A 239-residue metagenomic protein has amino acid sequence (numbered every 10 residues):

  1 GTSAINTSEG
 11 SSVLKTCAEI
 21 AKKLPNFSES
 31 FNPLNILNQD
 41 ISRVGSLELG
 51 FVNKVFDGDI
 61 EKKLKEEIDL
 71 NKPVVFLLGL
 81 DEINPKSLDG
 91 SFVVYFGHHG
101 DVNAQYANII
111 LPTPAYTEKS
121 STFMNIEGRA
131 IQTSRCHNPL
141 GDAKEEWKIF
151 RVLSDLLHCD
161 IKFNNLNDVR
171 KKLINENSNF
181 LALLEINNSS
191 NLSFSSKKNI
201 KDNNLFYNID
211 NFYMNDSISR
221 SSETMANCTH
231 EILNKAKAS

Functional and structural regions predicted by a protein language model:
G1-I186, K237-S239: Non-catalytic alpha/beta scaffold blocks inside enzyme catalytic domains
R170-S239: Long, low-complexity segments enriched in small/aliphatic residues
